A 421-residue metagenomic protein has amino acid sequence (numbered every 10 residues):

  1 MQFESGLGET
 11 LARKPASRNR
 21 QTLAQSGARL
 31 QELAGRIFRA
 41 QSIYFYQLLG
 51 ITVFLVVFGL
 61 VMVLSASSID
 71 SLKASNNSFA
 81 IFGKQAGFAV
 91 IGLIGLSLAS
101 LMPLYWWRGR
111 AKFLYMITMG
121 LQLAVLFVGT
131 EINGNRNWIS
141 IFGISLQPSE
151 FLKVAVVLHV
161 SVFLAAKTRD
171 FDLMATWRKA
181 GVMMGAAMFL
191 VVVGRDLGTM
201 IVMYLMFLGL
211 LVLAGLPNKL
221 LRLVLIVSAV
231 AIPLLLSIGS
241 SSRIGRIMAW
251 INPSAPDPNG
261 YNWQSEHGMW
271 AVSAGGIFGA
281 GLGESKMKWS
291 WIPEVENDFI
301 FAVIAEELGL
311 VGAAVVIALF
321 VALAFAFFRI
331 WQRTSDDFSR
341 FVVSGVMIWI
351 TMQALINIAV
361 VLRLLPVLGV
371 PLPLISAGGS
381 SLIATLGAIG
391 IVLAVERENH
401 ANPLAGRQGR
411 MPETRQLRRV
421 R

Functional and structural regions predicted by a protein language model:
M1-L30, A34, I356-R421: A juxtamembrane structural motif centered on a specific transmembrane helix
I37-T52: N-terminal membrane topogenic signal
L49-S65, S71-Q264, A302-V360, G387-I391 (+1 more regions): Hydrophobic alpha-helical transmembrane segments of multi-pass inner membrane proteins, especially in bacterial systems
S67, V272, G276, L362: Short, small-residue-rich loop/turn micro-motifs
F142-L152, V193-R195, G276-G281, V370-L382: Glycine/serine-rich anion-binding loops at beta->alpha junctions that coordinate negatively charged ligand groups
D196-I201, A280-S285, V295-N297, A314 (+3 more regions): Transmembrane helix boundary and interhelical junction motifs in multipass membrane proteins
P253-F301, L308-G312: TM-adjacent membrane-interface loops and short helices in multi-pass inner/ER membrane proteins
